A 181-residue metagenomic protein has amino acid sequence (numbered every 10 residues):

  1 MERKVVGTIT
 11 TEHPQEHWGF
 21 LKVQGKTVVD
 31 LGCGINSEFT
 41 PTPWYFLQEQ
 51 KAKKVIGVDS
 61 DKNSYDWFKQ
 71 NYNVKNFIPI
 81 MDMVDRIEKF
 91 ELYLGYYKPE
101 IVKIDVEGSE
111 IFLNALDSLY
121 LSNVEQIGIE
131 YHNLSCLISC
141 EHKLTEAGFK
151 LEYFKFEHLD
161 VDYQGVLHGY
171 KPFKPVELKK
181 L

Functional and structural regions predicted by a protein language model:
K4-V5, Y96: Short secondary-structure boundary micro-motifs
V6-R86: SAM cofactor-binding core of SAM-dependent methyltransferases, primarily the Rossmann-like beta-alpha-beta module
Q50, G57, F90-L181: Conserved acidic-Pro-Pro-aromatic motif
